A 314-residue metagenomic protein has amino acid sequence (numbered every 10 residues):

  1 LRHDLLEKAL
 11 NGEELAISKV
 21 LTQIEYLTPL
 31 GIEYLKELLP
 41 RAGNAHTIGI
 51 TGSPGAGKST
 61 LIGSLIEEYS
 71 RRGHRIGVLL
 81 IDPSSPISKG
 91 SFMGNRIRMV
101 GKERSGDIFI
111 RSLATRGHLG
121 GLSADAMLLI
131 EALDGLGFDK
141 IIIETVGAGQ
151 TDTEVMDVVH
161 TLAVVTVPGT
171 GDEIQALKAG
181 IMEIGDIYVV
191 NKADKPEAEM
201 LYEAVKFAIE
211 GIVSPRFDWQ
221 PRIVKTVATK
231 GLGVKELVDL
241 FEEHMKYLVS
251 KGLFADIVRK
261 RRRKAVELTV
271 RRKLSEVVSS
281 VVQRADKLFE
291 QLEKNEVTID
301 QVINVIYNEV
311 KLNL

Functional and structural regions predicted by a protein language model:
L1-I48, A56, L65-T151, M156-V165 (+1 more regions): Nucleotide-state-sensitive switch-loop elements of NTP-binding domains
L5-L6, L113, Y188-V190, R222-V227 (+2 more regions): Short hinge/gating elements
S53: P-loop (Walker A) phosphate-binding loop of NTP-binding proteins
L61: Hydrophobic positions on the alpha1 helix immediately C-terminal to the Walker A/P-loop
G149-L162, T166-R216: Conserved C-terminal guanine-recognition region of P-loop GTPase G domains, centered on the G4
I187, A193-S250: Canonical P-loop GTPase G-domain recognition
K225, E236-K311: Long, well-ordered amphipathic alpha-helical subdomains in the mid-to-C-terminal portions of large enzyme subunits
